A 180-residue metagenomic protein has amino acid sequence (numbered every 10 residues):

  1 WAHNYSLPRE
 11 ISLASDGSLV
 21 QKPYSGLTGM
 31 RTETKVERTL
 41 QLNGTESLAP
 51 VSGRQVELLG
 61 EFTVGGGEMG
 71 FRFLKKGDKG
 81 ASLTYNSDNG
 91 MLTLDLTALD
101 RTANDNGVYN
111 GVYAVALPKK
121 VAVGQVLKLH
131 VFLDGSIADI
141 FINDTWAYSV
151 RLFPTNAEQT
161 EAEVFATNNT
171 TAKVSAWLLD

Functional and structural regions predicted by a protein language model:
W1-D180: Beta-rich accessory regions
